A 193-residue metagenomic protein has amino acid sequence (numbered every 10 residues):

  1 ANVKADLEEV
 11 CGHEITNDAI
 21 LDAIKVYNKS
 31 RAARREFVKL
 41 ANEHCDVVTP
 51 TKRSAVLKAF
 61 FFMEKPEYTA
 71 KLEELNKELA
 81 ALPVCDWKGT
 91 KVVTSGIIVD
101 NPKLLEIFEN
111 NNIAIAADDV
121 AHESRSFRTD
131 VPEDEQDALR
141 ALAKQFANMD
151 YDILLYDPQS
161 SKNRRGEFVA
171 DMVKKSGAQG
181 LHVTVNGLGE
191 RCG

Functional and structural regions predicted by a protein language model:
A1-E8, T184, C192-G193: Glycine-rich, acidic loop regions that bind phosphate or pyrophosphate groups
V3-D130: A charged, amphipathic alpha-helical module
E8, G12, N148-Y151, N186: A broad detector of the eukaryotic-type serine/threonine protein kinase catalytic domain
T51-A55, E78, R140-Q145, V173: A broad, low-specificity signal for short, low-complexity segments enriched in glycine/proline and polar/charged
L82-C85, A147-D150, S176-L181: A short alpha-helix capping/helix-coil boundary motif
K91-T94, Y156, V183: Short catalytic-loop micro-motif centered on adjacent basic/acidic residues
G96-S161, R165-A170: Redox- and metal-dependent alpha/beta enzyme cores, enriched for Fe-S-associated oxidoreductases and cofactor-handling
Q159-G193: C-terminal hydrophobic structural anchor segments that stabilize assembly/packing rather than catalytic chemistry
